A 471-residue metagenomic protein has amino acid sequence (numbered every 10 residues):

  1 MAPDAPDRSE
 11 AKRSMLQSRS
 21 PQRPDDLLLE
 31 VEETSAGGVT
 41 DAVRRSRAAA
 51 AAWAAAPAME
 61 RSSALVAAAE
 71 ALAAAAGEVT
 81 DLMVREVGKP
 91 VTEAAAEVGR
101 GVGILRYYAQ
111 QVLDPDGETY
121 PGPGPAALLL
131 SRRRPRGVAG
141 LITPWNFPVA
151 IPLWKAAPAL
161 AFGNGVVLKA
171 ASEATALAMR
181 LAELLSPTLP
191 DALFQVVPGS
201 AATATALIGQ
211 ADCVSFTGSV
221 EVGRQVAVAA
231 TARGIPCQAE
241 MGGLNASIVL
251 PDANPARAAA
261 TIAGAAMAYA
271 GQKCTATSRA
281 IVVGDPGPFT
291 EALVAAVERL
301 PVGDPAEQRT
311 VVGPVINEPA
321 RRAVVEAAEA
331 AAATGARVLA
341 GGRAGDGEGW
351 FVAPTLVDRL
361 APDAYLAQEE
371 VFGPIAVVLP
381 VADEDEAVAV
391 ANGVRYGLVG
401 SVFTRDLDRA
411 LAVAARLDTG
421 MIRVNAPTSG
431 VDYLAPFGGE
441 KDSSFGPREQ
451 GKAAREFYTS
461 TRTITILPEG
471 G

Functional and structural regions predicted by a protein language model:
M1-A127: N-terminal Rossmann-like NAD(P)+-binding subdomain of aldehyde/semialdehyde dehydrogenases
P21-Q22, A36-V39, A58, A76 (+6 more regions): Residues at or immediately preceding the N-termini of alpha-helices
P24-E30, I248, E298-P301, A344 (+1 more regions): Conserved C-terminal structural/oligomerization subdomain of aldehyde/semialdehyde dehydrogenase
D25, S46, R61, M83 (+10 more regions): Residue-level signal for inorganic ion chemistry
L27-T34, A49-A55, L141, S247-L250 (+5 more regions): Short, well-ordered beta-strand elements within core beta-sheets of diverse protein domains
A50, A54, A69-A76, T80 (+16 more regions): Structural signal for hydrophobic packing residues in well-ordered secondary-structure cores of soluble enzyme domains
G117-A260, V294, V381: Rossmann-like NAD(P) dinucleotide-binding subdomain of oxidoreductase/dehydrogenase enzymes
E221-A361, V424, G470: ALDH superfamily catalytic-core signature
